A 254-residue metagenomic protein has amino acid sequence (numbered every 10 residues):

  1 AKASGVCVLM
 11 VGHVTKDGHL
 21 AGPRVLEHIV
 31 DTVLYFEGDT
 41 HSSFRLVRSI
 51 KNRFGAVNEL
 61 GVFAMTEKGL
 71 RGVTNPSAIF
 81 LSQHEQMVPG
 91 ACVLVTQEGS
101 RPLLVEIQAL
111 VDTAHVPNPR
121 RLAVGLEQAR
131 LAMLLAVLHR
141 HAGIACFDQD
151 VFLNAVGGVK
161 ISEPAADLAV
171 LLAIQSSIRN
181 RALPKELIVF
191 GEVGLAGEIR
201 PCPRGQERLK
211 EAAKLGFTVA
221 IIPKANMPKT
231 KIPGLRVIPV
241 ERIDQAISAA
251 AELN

Functional and structural regions predicted by a protein language model:
A1-R24, H28-N254: Peripheral, non-AAA+ core regions of ATP-driven protein-machinery
